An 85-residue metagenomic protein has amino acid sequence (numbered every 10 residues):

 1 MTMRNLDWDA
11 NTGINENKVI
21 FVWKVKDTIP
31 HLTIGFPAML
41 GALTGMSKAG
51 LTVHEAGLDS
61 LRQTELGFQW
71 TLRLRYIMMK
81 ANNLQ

Functional and structural regions predicted by a protein language model:
M1-Q85: N-terminal nucleophile
